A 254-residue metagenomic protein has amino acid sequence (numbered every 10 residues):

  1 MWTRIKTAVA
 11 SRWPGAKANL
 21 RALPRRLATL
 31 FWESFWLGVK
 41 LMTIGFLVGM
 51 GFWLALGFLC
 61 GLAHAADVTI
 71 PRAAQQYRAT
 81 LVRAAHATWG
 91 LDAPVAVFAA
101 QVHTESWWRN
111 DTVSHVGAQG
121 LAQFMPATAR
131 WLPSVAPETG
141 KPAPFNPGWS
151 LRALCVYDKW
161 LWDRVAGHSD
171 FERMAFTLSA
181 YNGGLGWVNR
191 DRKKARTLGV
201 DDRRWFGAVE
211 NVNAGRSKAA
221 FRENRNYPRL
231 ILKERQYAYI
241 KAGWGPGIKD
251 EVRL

Functional and structural regions predicted by a protein language model:
W2-R21: N-terminal intrinsically disordered, acidic low-complexity segments at the extreme N-terminus
V9, P14, R25, E33 (+8 more regions): Non-catalytic cell-wall polysaccharide-engagement segments
G45-F52: Internal/C-terminal transmembrane anchor helices
Y77-W89, T112-V113: Peri-catalytic and regulatory segments of divalent metal-dependent proteins
A85-A93, A166-S169: Short, charged helix-capping/linker segments at alpha-helix termini
G90-P94, F221-N224: Extracellular/periplasmic catalytic domains that process cell-envelope and extracellular macromolecules
A93-V97, H103, V116-Q119, M174: Extracytoplasmic
H103-T128, L132-S134, G184, I231: Cell-wall polysaccharide-cleaving catalytic domain and substrate-binding groove, primarily in peptidoglycan/chitin
